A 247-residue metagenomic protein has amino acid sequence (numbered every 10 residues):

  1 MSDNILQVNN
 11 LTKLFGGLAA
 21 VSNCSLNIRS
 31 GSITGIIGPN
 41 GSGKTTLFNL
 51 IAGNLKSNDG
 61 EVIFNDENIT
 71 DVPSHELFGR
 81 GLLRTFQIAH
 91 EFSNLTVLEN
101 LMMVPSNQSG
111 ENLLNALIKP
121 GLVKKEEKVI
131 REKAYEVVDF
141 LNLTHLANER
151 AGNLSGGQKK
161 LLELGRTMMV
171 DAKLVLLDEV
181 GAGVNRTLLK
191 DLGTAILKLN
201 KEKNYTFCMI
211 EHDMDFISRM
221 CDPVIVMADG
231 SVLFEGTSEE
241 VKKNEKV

Functional and structural regions predicted by a protein language model:
I37-P39: The feature captures the beta-strand-to-loop junction immediately N-terminal to the Walker
A52: Helix-to-loop junction immediately C-terminal to a conserved catalytic motif
G60-E67, G79-R80: Conserved ABC transporter NBD signature motif
L114-H145, T194-L197: Conserved ABC ATPase "signature" region
R150-L154: Conserved ABC ATPase signature
I217-R219: A short, surface-exposed alpha-helical micro-motif characterized by mixed small hydrophobic and charged/polar residues
